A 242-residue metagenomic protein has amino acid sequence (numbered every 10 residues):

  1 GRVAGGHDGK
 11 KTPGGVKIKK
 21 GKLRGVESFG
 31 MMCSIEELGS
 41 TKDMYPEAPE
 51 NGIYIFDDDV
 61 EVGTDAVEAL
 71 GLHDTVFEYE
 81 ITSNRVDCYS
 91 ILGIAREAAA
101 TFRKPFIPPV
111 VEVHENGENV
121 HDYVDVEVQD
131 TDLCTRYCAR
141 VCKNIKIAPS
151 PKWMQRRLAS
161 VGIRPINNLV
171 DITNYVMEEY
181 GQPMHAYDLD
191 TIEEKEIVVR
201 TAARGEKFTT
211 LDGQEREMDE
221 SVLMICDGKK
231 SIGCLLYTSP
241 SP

Functional and structural regions predicted by a protein language model:
G1-L235, S239: RNA/tRNA-interacting regions in translation and RNA-turnover enzymes
